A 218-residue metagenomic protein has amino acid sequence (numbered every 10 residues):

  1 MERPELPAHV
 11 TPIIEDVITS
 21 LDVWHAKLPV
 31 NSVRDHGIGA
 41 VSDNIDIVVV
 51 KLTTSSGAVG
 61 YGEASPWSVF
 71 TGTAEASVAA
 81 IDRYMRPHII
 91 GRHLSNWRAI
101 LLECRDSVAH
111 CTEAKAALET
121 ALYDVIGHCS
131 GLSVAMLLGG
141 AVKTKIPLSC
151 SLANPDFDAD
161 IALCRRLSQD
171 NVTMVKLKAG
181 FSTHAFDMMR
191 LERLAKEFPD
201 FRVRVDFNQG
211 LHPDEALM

Functional and structural regions predicted by a protein language model:
R3-S56, G60-F70: Structured beta-strand/loop patches that form or line metal/cofactor-binding pockets in enzymes
S20, T53-C129: Metal- or metallocofactor-binding catalytic centers and their adjacent structured scaffolds across diverse enzyme
S32-D35, L132-A135, D160: A short, acidic/glycine-rich surface segment
I47, A64, T120, V125 (+2 more regions): Generic detector of well-ordered alpha-helical packing
K51, K115, K176-K178: A general lysine-centric signal
I81, N96, I100, A114 (+7 more regions): General structural feature for long, well-ordered alpha-helical segments within catalytic domains of soluble enzymes
T120-L152: Glycine-rich, aromatic-flanked loop segments that form ligand/cofactor-binding clefts across common enzyme folds
G139-M218: Metal-dependent enolase-superfamily TIM-barrel catalytic cores that perform enediolate-based chemistry
